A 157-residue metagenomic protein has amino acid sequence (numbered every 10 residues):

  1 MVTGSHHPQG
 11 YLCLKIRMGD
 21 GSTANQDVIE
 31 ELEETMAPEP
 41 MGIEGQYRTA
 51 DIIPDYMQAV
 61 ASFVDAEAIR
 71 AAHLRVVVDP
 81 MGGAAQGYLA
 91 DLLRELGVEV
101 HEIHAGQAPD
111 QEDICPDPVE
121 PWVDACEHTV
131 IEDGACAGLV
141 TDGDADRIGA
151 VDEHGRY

Functional and structural regions predicted by a protein language model:
M1-G4, D79, V140-D142: Short beta-strand segments
G4-H7, G19-G21, I29, A105-G106 (+2 more regions): Short, ordered loop/turn segments at secondary-structure junctions
H7, A24, Q86, T141 (+1 more regions): Short, flexible micro-motifs
Q9-G19, Y88-L89, D146-Y157: Short Gly/Thr/Asp-enriched flexible loops that form oxyanion-binding sites at enzyme active sites
L12-D133: Gly/Ser/Thr-enriched, mixed-charge loops and adjacent short helices that form phosphate/oxyanion-binding elements
C115-Y157: Acidic, glycine-rich loop-and-beta core segments that form the ion-binding/anion-interacting portion of active sites
